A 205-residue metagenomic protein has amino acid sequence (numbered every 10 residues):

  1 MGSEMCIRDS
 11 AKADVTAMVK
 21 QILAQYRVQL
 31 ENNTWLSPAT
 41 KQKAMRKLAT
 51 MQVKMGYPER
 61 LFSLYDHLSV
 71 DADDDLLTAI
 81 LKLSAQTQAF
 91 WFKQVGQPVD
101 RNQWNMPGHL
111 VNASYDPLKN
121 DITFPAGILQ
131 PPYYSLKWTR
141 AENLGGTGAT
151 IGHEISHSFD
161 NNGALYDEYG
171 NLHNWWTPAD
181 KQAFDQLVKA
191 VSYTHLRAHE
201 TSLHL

Functional and structural regions predicted by a protein language model:
M1-I7, A198-L205: Short, small-residue-biased leader/transition segments that mark boundaries at the very start of proteins
D9-R197: Intrinsically disordered, low-complexity linker/terminal regions across diverse proteins
